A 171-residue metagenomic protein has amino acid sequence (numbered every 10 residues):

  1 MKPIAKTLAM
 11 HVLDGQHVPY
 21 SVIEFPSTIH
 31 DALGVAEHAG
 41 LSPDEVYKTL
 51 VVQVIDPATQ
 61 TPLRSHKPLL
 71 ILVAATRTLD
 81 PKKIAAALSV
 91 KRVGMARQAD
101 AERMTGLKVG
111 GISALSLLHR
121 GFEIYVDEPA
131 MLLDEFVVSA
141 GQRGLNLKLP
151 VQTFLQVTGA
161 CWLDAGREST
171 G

Functional and structural regions predicted by a protein language model:
M1-G171: Extended, low-hydrophobicity, polar/charged segments
